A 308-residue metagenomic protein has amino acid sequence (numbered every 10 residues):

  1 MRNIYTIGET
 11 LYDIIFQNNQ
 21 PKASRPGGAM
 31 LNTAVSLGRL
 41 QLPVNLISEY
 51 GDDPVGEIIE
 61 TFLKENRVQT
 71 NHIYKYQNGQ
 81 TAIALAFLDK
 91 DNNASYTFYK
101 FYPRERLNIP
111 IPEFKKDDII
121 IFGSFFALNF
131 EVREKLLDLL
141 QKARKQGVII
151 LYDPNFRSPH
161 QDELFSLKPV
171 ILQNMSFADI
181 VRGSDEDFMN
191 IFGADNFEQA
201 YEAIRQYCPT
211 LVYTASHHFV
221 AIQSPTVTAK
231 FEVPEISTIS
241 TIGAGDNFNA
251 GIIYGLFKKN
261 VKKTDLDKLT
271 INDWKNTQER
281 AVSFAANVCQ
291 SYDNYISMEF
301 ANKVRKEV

Functional and structural regions predicted by a protein language model:
M1-V68: Glycine-rich phosphate/adenosyl-contacting loop at the front of the ribokinase-like
N3, F197-V308: Conserved phosphate-binding/catalytic region of the ribokinase-like
G8-T10, A29, F125, P154 (+1 more regions): Active-site metal-binding loops of divalent metal-dependent hydrolases
I14, P43-S124, K306-V308: Conserved N-terminal subdomain of the carbohydrate kinase-like
V44, T70, I150-L151, L211: Hydrophobic beta-strand scaffold residues
E113-K115, N174-M175, R205: A short, aliphatic-rich alpha-helical micro-motif
K116-D117, G147, A178, C208: Short, well-ordered alpha-helix to beta-strand connector turns
L128-Y201, H218-F219: Conserved beta-alpha-beta core of the PfkB/ribokinase-like small-molecule kinase fold
